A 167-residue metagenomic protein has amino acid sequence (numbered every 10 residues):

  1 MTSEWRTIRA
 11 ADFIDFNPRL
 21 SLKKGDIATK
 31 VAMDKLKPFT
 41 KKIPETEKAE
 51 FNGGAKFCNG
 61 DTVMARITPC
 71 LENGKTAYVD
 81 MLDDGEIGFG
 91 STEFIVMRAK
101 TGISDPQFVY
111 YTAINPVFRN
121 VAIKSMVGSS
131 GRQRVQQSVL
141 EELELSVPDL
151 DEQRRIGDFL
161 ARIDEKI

Functional and structural regions predicted by a protein language model:
M1-S21, S146-R154, D164-E165: Non-catalytic DNA-recognition/assembly elements of restriction-modification systems
S3, E86-I95, V127-R154: A short glycine-rich beta-alpha junction/loop motif
A11-A65, V79: Sequence-specific dsDNA recognition surfaces
G53-A55, N59-N115, G128: A short beta-sheet element
F118-V121: Periplasmic-binding protein-like
